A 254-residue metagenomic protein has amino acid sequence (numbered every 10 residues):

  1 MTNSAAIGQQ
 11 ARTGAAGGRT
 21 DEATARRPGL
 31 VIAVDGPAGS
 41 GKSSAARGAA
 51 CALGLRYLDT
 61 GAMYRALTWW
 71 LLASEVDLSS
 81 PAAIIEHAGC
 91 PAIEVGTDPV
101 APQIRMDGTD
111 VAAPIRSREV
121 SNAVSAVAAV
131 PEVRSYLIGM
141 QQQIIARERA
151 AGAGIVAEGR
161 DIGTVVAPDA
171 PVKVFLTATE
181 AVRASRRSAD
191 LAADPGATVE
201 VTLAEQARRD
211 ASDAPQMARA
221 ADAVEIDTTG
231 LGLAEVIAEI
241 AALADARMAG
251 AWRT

Functional and structural regions predicted by a protein language model:
T2-A5, G17-A23, M106, D110-A112 (+2 more regions): NTP-dependent small-molecule kinase module
V34: Hydrophobic anchor at the beta1->P-loop junction of P-loop NTPases
P37: P-loop (Walker A) phosphate-binding loop of NTP-binding proteins
G41: Conserved glycine(s) of the Walker
A45: Hydrophobic positions on the alpha1 helix immediately C-terminal to the Walker A/P-loop
C51-T60, A73-V76: Post-Walker A helix-loop "phosphate-sensing" segment adjacent to the P-loop in P-loop NTPases
M63-A153, A181-A184, A193, T198-E205 (+1 more regions): ATP-dependent small-molecule kinase phosphotransfer cores that center on conserved nucleotide phosphate-binding segments
G96, I145, R149, R160-D169 (+1 more regions): Small-molecule kinase domains that catalyze NTP-dependent phosphoryl transfer to phosphate-bearing small molecules
